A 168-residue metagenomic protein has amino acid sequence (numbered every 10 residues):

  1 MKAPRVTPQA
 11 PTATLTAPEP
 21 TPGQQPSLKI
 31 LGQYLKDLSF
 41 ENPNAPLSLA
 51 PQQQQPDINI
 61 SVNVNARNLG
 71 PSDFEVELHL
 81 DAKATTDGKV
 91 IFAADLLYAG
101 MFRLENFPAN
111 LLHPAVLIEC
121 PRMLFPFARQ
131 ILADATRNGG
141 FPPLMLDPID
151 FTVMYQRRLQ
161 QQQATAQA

Functional and structural regions predicted by a protein language model:
K2-M123, F127-A168: N-terminal intrinsically disordered, cationic/polar leader segments that include organellar targeting peptides
